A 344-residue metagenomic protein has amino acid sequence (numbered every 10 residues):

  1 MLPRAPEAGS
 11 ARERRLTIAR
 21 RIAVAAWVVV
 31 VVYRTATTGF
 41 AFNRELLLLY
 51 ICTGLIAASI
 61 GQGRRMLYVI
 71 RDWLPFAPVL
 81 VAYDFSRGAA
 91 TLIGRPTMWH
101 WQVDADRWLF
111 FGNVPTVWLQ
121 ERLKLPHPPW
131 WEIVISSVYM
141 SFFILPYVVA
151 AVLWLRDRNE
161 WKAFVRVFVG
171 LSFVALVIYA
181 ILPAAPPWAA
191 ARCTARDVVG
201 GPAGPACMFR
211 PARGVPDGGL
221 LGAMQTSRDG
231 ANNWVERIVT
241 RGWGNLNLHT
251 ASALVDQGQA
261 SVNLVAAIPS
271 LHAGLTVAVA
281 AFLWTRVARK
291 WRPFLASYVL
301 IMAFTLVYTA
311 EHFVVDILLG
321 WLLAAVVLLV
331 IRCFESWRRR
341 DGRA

Functional and structural regions predicted by a protein language model:
L2-A23: N-terminal membrane topogenic signal
A26-T35, V79-F85, S172-A180, S297-Y308: Aromatic-anchored segments of alpha-helical transmembrane domains
V31-R44, A58-L67: Short, hydrophobic transmembrane alpha-helix segments
L55-R65, A151-R158, L283-V287, L329-F334: Structural signal for the C-terminal ends of transmembrane alpha-helices and the immediately following loop
M66-S141, L145-V148: Intramembrane catalytic core of multi-pass membrane enzymes that act on lipidic substrates
R71-A77, Y147-I181, W188-P205, F209-A212 (+1 more regions): Interfacial segments of alpha-helical transmembrane regions
I181-T285: Membrane-interfacial catalytic/cofactor-binding modules of polytopic membrane enzymes
G244-A344: Membrane-embedded catalytic cores of phosphoryl/pyrophosphoryl-handling enzymes
